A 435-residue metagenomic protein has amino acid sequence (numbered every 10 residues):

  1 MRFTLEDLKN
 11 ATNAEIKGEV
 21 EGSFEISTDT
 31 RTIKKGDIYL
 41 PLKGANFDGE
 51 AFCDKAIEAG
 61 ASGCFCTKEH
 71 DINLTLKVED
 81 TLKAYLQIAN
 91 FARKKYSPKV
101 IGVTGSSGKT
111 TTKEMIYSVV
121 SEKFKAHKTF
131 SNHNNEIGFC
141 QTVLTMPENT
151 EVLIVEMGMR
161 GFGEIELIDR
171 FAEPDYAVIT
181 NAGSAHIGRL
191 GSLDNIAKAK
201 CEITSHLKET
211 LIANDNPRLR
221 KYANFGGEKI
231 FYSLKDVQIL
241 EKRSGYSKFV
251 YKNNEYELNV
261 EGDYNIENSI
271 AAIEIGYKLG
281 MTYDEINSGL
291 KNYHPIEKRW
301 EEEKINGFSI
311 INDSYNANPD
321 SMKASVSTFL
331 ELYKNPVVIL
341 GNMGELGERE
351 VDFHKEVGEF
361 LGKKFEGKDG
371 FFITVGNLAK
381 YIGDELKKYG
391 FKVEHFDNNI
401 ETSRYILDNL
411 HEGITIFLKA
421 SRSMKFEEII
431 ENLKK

Functional and structural regions predicted by a protein language model:
M1-G102, T111-S118, L144, K291 (+3 more regions): Short, basic phosphate-binding NTP loop
E6-T12, A84-E228, R404, D408 (+1 more regions): Phosphate-binding loop of NTP-binding sites
N46, I296, S314-F391, S421: Active-site beta-alpha connecting loops in nucleotide-dependent enzymes
C53, I57-E58, D169-R170, G362: Non-catalytic positions within long, well-ordered alpha-helices that form the structural scaffold/packing of enzyme
C66-I72, V178-I310, K334, E359-G362 (+2 more regions): Acidic, Mg2+-coordinating active-site environments of NTP-dependent enzymes
Y85-I88, I116, V120, T142-V143 (+4 more regions): Buried hydrophobic packing segments
